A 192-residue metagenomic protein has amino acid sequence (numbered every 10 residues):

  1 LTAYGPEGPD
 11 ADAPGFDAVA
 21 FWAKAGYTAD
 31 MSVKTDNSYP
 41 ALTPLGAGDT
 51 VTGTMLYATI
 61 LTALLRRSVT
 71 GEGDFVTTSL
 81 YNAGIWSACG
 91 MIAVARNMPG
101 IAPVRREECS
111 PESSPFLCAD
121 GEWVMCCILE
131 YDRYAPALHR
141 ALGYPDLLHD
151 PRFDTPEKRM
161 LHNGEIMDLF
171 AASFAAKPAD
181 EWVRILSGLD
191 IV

Functional and structural regions predicted by a protein language model:
L1-V124, I128, P136: Active-site-adjacent "lid/gating" segments in soluble enzymes
E112-D190: Aromatic-enriched alpha-helical interface/lid elements that frame and gate functional surfaces
